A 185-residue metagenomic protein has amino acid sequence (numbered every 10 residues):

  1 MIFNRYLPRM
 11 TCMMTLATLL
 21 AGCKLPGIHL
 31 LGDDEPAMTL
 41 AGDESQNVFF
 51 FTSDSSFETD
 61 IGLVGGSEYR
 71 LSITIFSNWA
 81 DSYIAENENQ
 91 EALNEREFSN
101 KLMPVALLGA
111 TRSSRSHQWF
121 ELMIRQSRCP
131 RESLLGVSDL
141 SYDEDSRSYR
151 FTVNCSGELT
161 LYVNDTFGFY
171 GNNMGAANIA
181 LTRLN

Functional and structural regions predicted by a protein language model:
I2-T11: Bacterial N-terminal signal peptides that target proteins for export
L20-G22: C-terminal motif of bacterial Sec signal peptides marking the signal peptidase cleavage site
G27-N185: Gly-Asp-aromatic-enriched flexible segments
